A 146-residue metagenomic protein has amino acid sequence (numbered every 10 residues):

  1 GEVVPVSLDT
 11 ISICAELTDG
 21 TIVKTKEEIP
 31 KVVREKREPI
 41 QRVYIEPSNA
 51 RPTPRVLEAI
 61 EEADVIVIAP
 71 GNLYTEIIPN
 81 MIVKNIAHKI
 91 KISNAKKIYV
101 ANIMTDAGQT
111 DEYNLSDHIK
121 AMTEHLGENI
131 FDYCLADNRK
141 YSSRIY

Functional and structural regions predicted by a protein language model:
G1-R37: Electropositive, gly/pro-rich neighborhoods at or near active sites that engage anionic ligands
Q41-N49, Y74-E76, E112: Short, flexible loop segments at the rims of nucleotide/cofactor-binding pockets, characterized by
Y44, V67-A69, I98-V100, L135: Structural motif
A63: An anion/phosphate-binding loop that grips the pyrophosphate of nucleotide cofactors and donors
L73-I82, R144-Y146: Glycine/threonine-rich flexible loop motifs
N80-A87, Y113-H118: Charged helix-capping and loop-helix junction motifs
S93-K97: A short helix->loop->beta-strand "cap" motif at the edges of active sites that frequently abuts
E112-Y146: C-terminal functional extensions of proteins
